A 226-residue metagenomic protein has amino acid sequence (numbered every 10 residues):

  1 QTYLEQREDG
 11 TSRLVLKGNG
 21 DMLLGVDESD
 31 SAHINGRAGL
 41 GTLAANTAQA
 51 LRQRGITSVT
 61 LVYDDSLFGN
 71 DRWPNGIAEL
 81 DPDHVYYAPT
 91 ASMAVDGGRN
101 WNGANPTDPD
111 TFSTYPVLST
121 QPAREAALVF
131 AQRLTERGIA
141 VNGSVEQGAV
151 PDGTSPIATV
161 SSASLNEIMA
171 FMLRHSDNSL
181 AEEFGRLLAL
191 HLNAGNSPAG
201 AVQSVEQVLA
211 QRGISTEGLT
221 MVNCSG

Functional and structural regions predicted by a protein language model:
Q1-G10: M16/MPP (pitrilysin/insulinase) zinc-metallopeptidase core fold and M16-derived inactive scaffolds
G10-A91, G98, I139, A189-G226: Mid-domain, small-residue-enriched loop/turn segments at the edges of structured enzyme/sensor domains
G98-G226: A small/polar active-site loop signature that marks catalytic segments
